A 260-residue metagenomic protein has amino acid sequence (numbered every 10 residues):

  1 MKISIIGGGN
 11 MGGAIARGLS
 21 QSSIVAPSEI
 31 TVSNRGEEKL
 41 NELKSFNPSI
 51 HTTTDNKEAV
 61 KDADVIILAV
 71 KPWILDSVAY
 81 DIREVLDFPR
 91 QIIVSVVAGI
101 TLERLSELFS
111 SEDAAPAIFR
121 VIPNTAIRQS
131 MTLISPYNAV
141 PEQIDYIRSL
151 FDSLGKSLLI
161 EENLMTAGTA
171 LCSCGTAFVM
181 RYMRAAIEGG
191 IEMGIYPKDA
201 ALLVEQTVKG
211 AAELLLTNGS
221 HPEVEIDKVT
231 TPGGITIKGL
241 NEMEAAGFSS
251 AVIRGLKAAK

Functional and structural regions predicted by a protein language model:
M1-D62, I191-E192: NAD(P)+-binding Rossmann beta1-loop-alpha1 motif at the extreme N-terminus of oxidoreductases
I15, E37, N47, N56-M131 (+1 more regions): Rossmann-like NAD(P)(H) cofactor-binding subdomain of soluble oxidoreductases
A26-E29, P89-Q91, A115-P116, K198-D199: Short acidic capping loops at alpha-helix termini that bridge into adjacent secondary structure
I30, L40, A59, Y196-L203 (+2 more regions): Small-residue helix-packing motif on alpha-helices
R104-A117, T132-A167, V179-G219: Internal alpha-helical scaffold of NAD(P)-dependent oxidoreductase catalytic cores
F119, M165-A170, P222-D227: Short pre-catalytic strand/loop immediately N-terminal to key active-site residues, enriched for Gly-Thr
E205-K260: NAD(P)-dependent Rossmann-like dehydrogenase/reductase catalytic/cofactor-binding core
